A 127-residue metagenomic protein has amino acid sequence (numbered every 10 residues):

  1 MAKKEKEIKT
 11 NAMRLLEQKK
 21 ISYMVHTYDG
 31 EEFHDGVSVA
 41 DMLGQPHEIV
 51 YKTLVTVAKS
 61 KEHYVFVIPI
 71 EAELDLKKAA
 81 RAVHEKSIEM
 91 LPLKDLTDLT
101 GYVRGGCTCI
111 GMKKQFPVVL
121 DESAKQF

Functional and structural regions predicted by a protein language model:
M1-F127: Extended, low-hydrophobicity, polar/charged segments
